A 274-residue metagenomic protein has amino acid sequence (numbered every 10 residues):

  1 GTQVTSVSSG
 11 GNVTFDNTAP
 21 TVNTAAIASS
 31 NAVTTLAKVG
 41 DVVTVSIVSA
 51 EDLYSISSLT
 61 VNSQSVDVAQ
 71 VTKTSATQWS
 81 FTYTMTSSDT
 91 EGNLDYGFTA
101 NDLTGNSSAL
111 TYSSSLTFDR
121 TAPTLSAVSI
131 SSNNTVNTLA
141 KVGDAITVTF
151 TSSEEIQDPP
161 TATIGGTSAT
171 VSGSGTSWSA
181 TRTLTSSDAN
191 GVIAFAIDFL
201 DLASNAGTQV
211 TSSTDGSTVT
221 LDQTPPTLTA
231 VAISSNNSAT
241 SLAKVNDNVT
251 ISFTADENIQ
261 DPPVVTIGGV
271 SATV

Functional and structural regions predicted by a protein language model:
G1-Q3, N101-S107, L200-T208: Short, solvent-exposed loop/turn segments at the edges of extracellular beta-sandwich modules
T2-N23, Y112-T124, S213-T229, N236: Flexible, low-complexity linkers/stalks enriched in Thr/Pro that connect modular domains
S9, T21-L36, T124-L139, P226-K244: Short, solvent-exposed loop/edge segments of extracellular or virion-exposed proteins
V13, P20, S49, W79-Y83 (+12 more regions): Extracellular/surface recognition and adhesion modules
A32-L36, Q64-A76, V136-L139, T167-S174 (+2 more regions): Low-complexity "stalk/linker" and mucin-like segments enriched in Ser/Thr/Pro/Ala/Gly
V43-V71, I146-V171, V249-V274: Short, surface-exposed alpha-helix to beta-strand junction/turn motifs within ectodomains of secreted and cell-envelope
T74-T82, T90, S174-T181, A189: Aromatic sugar-binding surface patches on proteins that engage polysaccharides or sugar-phosphate polymers
T90-Y96, A189-F195: Exposed beta-strand face motif in extracellular beta-rich ectodomains
